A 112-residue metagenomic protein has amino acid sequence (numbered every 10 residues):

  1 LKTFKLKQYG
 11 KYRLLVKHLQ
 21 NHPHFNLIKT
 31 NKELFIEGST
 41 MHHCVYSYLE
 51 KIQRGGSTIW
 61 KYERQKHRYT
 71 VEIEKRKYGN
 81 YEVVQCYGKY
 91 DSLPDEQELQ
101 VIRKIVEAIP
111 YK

Functional and structural regions predicted by a protein language model:
L1-K112: Catalytic-core elements of nucleic-acid end-processing and repair enzymes
